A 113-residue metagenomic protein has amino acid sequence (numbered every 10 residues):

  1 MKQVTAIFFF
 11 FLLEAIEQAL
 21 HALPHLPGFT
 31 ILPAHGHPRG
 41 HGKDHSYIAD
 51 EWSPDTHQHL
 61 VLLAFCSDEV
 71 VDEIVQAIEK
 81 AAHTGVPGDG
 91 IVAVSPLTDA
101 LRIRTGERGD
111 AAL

Functional and structural regions predicted by a protein language model:
M1-L113: Positively charged, small/polar-rich N-terminal and surface patches that mediate targeting and assembly and bind
